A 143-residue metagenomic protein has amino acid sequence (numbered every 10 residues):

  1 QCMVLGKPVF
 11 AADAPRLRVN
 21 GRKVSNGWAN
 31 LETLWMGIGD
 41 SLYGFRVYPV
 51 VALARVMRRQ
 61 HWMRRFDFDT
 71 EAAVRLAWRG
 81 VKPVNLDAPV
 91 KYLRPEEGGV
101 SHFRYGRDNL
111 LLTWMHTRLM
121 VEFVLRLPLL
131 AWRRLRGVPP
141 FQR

Functional and structural regions predicted by a protein language model:
Q1-F66, L93-F103, R107-T113: Acceptor/aglycone-binding surface of glycosyltransferases and processive sugar-polymer synthases
W35, R59-R143: Hydrophobic helical membrane-anchoring modules
